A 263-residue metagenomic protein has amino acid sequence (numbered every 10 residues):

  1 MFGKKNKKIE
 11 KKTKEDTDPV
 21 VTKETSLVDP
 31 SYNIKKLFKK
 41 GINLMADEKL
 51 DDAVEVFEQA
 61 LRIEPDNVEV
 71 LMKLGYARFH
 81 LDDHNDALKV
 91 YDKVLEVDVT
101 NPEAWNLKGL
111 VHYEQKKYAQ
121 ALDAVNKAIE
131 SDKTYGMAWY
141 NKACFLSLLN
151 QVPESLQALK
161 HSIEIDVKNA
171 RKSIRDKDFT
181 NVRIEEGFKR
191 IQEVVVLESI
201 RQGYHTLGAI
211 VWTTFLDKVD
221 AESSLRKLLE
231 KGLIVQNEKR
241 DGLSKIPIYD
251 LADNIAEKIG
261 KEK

Functional and structural regions predicted by a protein language model:
L27-E69, K73-D83: Alpha-helical segment of the N-proximal tetratricopeptide repeat
I34, V68-E69, P102-E103, G136-M137 (+1 more regions): Helix-start (N-cap) detector for alpha-helical repeat units in TPR-like alpha-solenoids, especially tetratricopeptide
K73, L107, N141, R175-D176: Canonical tetratricopeptide repeat
T206, E238-E262: Short, cationic-aromatic polyanion-contact patches
L216-E230: Short amphipathic alpha-helical interaction segments
